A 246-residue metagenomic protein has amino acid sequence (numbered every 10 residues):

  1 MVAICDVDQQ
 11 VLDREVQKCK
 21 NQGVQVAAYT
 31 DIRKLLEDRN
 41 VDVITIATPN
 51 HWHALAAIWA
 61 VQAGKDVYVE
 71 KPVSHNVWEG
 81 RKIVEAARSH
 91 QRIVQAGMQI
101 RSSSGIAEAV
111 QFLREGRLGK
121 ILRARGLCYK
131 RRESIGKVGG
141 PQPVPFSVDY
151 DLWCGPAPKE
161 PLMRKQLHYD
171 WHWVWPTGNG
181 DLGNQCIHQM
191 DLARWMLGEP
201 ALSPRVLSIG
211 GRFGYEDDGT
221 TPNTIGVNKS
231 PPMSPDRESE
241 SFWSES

Functional and structural regions predicted by a protein language model:
M1-V69, H75-I93: N-terminal glycine-/serine-/threonine-rich beta1-alpha1-beta2 phosphate-ribose binding loop of Rossmann-like
L12, N50-W52, W59, Y68 (+10 more regions): Tryptophan-centric aromatic hotspots in well-structured domains and transmembrane helices
K20, D66-Y68, S74-L152: A contiguous active-site-proximal alpha/beta segment in oxidoreductase catalytic domains
V24, G64, A86-R92, E115-G119 (+2 more regions): Secondary-structure transition/capping motifs at alpha-helix termini and the adjoining loop/turn into the next element
T45, R125-C128, L207-G210, N228 (+1 more regions): Short beta-strand segments
I46, P72, M98, L182: Glycine- and other small-residue-rich loops at beta-strand/loop junctions that grip anionic moieties
D151-R237: Rossmann-like dinucleotide-binding domain that binds NAD(P)(H)
